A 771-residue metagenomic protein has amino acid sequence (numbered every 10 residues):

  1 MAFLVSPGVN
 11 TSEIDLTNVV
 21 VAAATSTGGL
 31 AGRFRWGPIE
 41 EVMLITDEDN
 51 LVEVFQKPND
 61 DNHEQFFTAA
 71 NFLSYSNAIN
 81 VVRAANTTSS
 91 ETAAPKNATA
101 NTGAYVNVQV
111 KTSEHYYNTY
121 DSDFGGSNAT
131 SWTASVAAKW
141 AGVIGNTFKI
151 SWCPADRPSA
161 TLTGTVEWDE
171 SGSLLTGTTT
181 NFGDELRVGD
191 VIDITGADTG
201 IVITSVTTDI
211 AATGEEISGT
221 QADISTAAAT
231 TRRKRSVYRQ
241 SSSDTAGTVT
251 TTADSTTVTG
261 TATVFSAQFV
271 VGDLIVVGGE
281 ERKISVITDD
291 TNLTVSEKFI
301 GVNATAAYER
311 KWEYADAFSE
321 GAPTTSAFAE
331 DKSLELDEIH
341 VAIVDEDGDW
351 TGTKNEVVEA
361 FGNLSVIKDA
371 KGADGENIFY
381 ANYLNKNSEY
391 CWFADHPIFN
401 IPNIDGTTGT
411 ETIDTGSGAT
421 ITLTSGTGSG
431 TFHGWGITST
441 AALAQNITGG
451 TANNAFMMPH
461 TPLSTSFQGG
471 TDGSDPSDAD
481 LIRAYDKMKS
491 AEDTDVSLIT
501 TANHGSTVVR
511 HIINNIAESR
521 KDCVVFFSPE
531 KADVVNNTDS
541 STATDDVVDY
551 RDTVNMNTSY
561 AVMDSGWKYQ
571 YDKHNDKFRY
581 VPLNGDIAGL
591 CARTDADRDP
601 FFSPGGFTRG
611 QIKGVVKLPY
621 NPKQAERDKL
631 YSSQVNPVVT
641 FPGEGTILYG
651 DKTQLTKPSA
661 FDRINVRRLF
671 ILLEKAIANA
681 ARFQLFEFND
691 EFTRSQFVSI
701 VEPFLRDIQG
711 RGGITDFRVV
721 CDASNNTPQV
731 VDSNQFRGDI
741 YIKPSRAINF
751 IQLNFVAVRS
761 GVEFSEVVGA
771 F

Functional and structural regions predicted by a protein language model:
M1, A24-S26, I39-T46, T176-R187 (+6 more regions): Surface-exposed receptor/substrate recognition regions of extracellular proteins
M1-K111, H115-Y116, D123, S135 (+5 more regions): Structured, hydrophobic secondary-structure cores that serve as assembly/anchoring elements
E13, A100-D123, F148, R235 (+2 more regions): Charged, amphipathic alpha-helical segments
W36-E40, L51-V52, T88-E91, A141-F148 (+11 more regions): Short, surface-exposed beta-strand/loop "edge" segments at domain boundaries and coil↔beta transitions
G126-V136, V143, F148-A306: Autoprocessing Asn-cyclization modules and mimics
C153-P158, K354, V358-F361, R510-D522: Short linear, low-complexity motifs centered on an aromatic residue
R157, R187, G362-K371, G375 (+1 more regions): Short, flexible N-terminal segments of the mature chain
D273, K311-K332, D337-H340, N355-E356 (+1 more regions): Extracellular attachment fibers and their assembly/anchoring modules in secreted or virion-surface proteins
